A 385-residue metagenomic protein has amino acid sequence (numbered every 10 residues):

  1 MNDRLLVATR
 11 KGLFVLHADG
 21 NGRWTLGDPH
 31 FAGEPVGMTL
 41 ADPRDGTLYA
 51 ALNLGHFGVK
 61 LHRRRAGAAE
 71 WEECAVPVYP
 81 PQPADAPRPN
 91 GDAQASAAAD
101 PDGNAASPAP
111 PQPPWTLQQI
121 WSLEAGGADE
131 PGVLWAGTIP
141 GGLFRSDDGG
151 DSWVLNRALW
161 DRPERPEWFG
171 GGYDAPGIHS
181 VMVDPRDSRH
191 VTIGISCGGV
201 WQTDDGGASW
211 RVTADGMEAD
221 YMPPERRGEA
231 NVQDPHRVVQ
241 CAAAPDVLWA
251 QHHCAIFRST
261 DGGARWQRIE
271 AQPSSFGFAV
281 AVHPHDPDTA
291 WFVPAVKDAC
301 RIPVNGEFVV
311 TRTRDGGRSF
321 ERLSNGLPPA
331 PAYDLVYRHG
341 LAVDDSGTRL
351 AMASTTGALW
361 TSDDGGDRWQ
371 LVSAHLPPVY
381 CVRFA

Functional and structural regions predicted by a protein language model:
M1-A385: Extracellular glycan-interacting surfaces
